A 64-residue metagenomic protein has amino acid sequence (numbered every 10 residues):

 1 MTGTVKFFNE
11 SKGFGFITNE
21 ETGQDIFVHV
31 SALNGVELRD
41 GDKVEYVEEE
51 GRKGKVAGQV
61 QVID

Functional and structural regions predicted by a protein language model:
M1, R39, V62-D64: Long, polar low-complexity intrinsically disordered regions
M1-F7: Structural detector for short beta-strands of small beta-barrel domains
K12-I17: Short aromatic-glycine-enriched beta-strand elements
Q24-V36: Beta-strand/loop nucleic-acid-binding surfaces
L33-E45: Short nucleic-acid-contacting surface segments enriched for D/E, G, S/T with interspersed K/R
E49-D64: OB-fold/S1-family single-stranded nucleic acid-binding modules
